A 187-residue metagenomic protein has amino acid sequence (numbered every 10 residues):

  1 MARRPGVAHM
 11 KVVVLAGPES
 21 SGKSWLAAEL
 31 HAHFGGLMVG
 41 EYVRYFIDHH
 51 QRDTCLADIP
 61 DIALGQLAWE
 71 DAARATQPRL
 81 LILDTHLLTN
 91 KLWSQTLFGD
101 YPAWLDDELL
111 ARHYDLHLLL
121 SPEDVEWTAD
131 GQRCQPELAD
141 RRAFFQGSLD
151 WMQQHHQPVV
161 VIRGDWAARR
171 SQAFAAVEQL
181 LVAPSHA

Functional and structural regions predicted by a protein language model:
R4-V7, V160, A168, F174-A187: C-terminal accessory "lid"/substrate-recognition subdomains
H9-V12, P78: Pre-Walker A (Motif I) flank of P-loop NTPase domains
L15: Hydrophobic anchor at the beta1->P-loop junction of P-loop NTPases
P18: P-loop (Walker A) phosphate-binding loop of NTP-binding proteins
K23: Conserved lysine of the Walker
A28-D71: Conserved substrate/cofactor phosphate-moiety recognition/catalytic segment in nucleotide-dependent phosphotransferases
D61-R112, W127: Glycine-rich phosphate-binding loop used to anchor ATP phosphates in small-molecule kinases, encompassing both
F98-A168, L181: A glycine- and Lys/Arg-enriched "phosphate-lid" helix/loop adjacent to the NTP-binding pocket of small-molecule kinases
